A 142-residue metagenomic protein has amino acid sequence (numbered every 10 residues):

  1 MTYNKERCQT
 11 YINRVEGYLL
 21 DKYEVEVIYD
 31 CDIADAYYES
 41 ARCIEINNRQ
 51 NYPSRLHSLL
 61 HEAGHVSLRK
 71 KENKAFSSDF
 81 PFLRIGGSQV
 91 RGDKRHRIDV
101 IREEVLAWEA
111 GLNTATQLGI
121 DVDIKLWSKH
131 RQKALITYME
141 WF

Functional and structural regions predicted by a protein language model:
M1-I28, D99-E103, W108-G111, L118-G119: A metal-dependent hydrolase signature that marks the N-terminal structural subdomain at the beginning of catalytic folds
V25-E26, R42-I44: Hydrophobic beta-strand segments of well-ordered beta-sheets in folded domains
D30-D32, W127: Proline- and acidic/polar-enriched loop/turn elements at helix boundaries
I33-E39: Short, exposed beta-strand/loop patches in secreted or surface proteins that constitute
A36, R69-V105: Post-HEXXH active-site segment of zinc metalloproteases
C43-S58: Short pre-active-site segment immediately N-terminal to the catalytic Zn-binding motif
N51-S54, V90-I101, E109-F142: Long, well-structured alpha-helical subdomains associated with metal-dependent extracellular/ecto-lumenal hydrolases
H57-K70: Active-site recognition of the HExxH zinc-binding catalytic motif
